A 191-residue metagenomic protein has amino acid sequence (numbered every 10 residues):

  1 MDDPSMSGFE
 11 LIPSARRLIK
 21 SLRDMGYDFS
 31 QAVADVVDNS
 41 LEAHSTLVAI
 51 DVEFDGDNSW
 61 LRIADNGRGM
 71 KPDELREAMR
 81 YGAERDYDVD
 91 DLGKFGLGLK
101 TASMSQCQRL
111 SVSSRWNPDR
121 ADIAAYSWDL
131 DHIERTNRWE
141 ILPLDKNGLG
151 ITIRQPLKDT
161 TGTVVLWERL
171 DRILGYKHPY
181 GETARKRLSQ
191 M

Functional and structural regions predicted by a protein language model:
M1-T46, G56, D73-R76: Bergerat-fold GHKL ATPase/HATPase_c domain
R23-Y27, E42, R68-G69, V89 (+1 more regions): Ordered, soluble secondary-structure elements with a strong preference for glycine-centered loop motifs and nearby
M25, S40-L41, D51-E53, A102 (+1 more regions): Replace "in large, NTP-powered and nucleic-acid-processing enzymes" with "in large, NTP-powered factors and other
V33, L41-D90: Conserved beta-strand-loop-beta-strand hairpin that lines the nucleotide-binding pocket of ATP/GTP-utilizing enzymes
V37, D57-S59, E74, F95-G98 (+1 more regions): Generic hydrophobic, aliphatic-rich segments that mediate packing or membrane embedding
D88-M191: GHKL-type ATPase core
